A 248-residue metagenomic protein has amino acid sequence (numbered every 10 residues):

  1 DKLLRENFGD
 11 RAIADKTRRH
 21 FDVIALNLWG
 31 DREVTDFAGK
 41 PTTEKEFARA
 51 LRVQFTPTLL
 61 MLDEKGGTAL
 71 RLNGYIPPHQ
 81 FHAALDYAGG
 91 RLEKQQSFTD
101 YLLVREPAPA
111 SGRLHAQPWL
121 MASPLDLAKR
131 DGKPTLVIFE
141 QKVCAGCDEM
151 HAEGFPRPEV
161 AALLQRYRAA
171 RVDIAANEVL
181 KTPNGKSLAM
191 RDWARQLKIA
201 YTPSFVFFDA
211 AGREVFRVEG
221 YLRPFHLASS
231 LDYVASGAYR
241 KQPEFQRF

Functional and structural regions predicted by a protein language model:
D1-R11, D15, L28-A50, Q54-Q165 (+1 more regions): Proteins that catalyze or organize thiol-disulfide redox chemistry and the adjacent proteostasis machinery handling
D22-I24, T135, R168-A170: A fold-wide structural signal in alpha/beta-hydrolase
